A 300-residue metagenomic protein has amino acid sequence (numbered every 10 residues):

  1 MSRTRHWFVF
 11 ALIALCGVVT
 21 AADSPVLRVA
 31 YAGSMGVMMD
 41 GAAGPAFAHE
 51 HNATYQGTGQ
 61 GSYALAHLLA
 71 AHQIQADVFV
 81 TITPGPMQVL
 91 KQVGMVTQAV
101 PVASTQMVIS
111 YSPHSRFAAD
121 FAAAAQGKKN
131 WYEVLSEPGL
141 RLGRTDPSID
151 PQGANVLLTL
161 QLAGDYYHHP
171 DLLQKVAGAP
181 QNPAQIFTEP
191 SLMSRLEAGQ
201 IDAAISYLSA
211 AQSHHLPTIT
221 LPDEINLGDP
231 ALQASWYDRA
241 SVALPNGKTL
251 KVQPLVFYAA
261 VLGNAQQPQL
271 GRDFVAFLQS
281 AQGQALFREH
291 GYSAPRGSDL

Functional and structural regions predicted by a protein language model:
M1-H6: Positively charged n-region of N-terminal signal peptides that target proteins for export
W7-G17: Bacterial N-terminal signal peptides
G17-V18, V89: Hydrophobic alpha-helical membrane context
A22-Y63, H67-H72, T83-P84, K91-Q92 (+1 more regions): Exported/periplasmic ABC-transporter solute-binding proteins
Q75-V80, M87-P101: Short beta-strand-centered segments that line the small-molecule binding cleft or hinge of alpha/beta clamshell
I109: Serine endopeptidase catalytic core focused on the charge-relay Asp
